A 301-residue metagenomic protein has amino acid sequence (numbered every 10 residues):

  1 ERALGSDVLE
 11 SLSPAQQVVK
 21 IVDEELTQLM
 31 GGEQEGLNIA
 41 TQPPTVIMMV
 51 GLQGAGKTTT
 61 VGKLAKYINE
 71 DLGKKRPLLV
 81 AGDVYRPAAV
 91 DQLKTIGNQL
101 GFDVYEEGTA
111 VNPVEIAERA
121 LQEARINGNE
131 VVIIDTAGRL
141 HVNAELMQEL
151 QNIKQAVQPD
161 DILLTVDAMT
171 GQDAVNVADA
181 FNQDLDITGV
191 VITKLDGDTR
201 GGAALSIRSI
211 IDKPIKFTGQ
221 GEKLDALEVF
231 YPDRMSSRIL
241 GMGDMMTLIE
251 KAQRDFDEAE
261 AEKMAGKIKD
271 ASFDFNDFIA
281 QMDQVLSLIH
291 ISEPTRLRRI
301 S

Functional and structural regions predicted by a protein language model:
E1-G82, A89-T109, I116-T136: Primarily NTPase-proximal linker/entry elements flanking Walker-type ATP/GTP-binding cores
E10-S11, G36-T41, V50-Q53, N69 (+12 more regions): Replace "in large, NTP-powered and nucleic-acid-processing enzymes" with "in large, NTP-powered factors and other
V22, L52, D83, D135 (+4 more regions): Residue-level signature of catalytic and energy-coupling elements of molecular machines, predominantly ATP/GTP-dependent
R86, T109, G138, T170 (+3 more regions): Short, glycine/acidic-enriched loop or turn micro-motifs at the edges of active sites
R86-Q92, A110-E123, R139-K154, G171-V175: Switch II of P-loop NTPase G domains
N129, H141, Q148-K154, P159-F273: Conserved phosphate-handling catalytic cores of large alpha/beta enzymes
D274-A280, Q284-L288: Terminal-proximal interaction/regulatory segments of ATP-powered molecular machines
I289-R299: Conserved small/polar residues in nucleotide/adenosyl-binding loops
